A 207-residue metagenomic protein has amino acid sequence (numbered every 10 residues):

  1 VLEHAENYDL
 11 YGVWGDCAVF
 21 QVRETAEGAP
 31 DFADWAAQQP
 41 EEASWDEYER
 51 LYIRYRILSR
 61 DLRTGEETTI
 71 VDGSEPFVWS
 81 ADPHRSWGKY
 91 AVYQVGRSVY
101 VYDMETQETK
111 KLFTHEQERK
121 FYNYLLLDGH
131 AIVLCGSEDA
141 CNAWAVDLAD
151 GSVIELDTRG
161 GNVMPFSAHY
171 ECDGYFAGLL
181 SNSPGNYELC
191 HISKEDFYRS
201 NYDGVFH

Functional and structural regions predicted by a protein language model:
V1-H4, A33-D72, G96-H115, C141-R159 (+1 more regions): Surface-exposed loop/turn elements that mediate protein-protein interactions on large endomembrane-trafficking
E6-G15, S74-G88, Q117-D128, G161-C172 (+1 more regions): Repeated scaffold domains used in trafficking and secretory/extracellular systems, primarily beta-propellers
L10, C17, V22-A29: Intrinsically disordered, low-complexity prosegments and terminal tails associated with secretory/extracytoplasmic
G12, L51, R85, Y93 (+5 more regions): Residue-level signal for WD-repeat beta-propeller blades
D16, K89, R97, Q107 (+5 more regions): Beta-strand-connecting loop/turn residues
V19-V22, V92-Q94, V133-L134, A177-L179: Residue position within the beta-strands of beta-propeller blades
A81-D82, Y90-L127, I132: Eukaryotic tandem repeat interaction scaffolds
L125-S137, C141-A177: Ankyrin-repeat and related helical/solenoid repeat scaffolds used for protein-protein interactions
